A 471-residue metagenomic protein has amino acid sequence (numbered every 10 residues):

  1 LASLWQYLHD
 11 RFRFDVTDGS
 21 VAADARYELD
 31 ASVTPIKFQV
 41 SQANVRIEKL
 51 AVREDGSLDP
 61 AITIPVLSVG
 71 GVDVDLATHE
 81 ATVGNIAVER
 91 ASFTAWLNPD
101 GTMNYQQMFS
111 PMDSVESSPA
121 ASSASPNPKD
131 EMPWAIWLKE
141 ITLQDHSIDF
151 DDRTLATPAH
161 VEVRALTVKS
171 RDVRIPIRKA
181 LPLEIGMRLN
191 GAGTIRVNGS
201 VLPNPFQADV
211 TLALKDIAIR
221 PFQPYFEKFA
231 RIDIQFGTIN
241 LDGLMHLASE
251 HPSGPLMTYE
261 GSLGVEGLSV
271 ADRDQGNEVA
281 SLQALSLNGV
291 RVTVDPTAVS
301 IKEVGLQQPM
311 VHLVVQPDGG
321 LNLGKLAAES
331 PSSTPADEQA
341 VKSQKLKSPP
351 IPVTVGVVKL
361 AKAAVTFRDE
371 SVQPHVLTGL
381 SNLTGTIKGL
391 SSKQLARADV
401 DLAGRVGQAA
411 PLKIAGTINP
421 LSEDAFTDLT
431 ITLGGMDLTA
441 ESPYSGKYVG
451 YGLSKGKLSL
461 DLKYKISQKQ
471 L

Functional and structural regions predicted by a protein language model:
L1-I36, G71, S114-F229, T238 (+3 more regions): Elongated, acidic membrane-bridging lipid-handling scaffolds and related periplasm/extracellular "bridge/tunnel" systems
D10-A22, R26-D100, K129-H146, Q235-T238 (+4 more regions): Flexible beta-edge/linker motif
R13, R231-D233, Y448-S454: Short, contiguous acidic/charged loop-to-helix segments that flank catalytic cores in large enzymes
D59-P60, G101-Q107, N277-E278, G319-K325 (+1 more regions): Flexible, surface-exposed loop regions and adjacent strand-edge segments of Gram-negative outer-membrane beta-barrel
D75-E80, S92-N104, D149-A159, R174-P176 (+4 more regions): Short acidic, Gly/Pro-enriched loop/turn segments at secondary-structure junctions
Q106-E116, L323-P335: Surface-exposed loop/turn segments flanking beta-strands in extracellular/periplasmic regions
S467-L471: Short, intrinsically disordered, charge-balanced linker/junction segments flanking boundaries in proteins
